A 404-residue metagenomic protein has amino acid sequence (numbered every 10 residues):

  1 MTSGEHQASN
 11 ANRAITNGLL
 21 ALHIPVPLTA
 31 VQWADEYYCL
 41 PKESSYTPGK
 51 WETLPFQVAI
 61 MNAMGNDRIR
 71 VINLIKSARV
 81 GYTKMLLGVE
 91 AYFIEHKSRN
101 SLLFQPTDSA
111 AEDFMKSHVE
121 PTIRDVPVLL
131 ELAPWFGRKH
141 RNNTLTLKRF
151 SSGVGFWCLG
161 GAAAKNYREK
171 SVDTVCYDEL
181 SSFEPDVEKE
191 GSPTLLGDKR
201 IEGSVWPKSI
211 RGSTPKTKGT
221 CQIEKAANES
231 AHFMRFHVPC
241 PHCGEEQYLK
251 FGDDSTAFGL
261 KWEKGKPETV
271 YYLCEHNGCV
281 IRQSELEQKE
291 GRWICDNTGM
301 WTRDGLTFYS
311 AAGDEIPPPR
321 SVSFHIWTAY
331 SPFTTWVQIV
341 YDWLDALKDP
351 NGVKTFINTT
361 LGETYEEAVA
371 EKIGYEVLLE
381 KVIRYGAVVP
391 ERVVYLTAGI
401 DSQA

Functional and structural regions predicted by a protein language model:
T2-I400: Phosphate/NTP-binding elements of NTP-utilizing enzymes
S402-A404: Short acidic, Gly/Ser-rich segments with clustered Asp/Glu that frequently serve as metal-coordination loops in enzyme
